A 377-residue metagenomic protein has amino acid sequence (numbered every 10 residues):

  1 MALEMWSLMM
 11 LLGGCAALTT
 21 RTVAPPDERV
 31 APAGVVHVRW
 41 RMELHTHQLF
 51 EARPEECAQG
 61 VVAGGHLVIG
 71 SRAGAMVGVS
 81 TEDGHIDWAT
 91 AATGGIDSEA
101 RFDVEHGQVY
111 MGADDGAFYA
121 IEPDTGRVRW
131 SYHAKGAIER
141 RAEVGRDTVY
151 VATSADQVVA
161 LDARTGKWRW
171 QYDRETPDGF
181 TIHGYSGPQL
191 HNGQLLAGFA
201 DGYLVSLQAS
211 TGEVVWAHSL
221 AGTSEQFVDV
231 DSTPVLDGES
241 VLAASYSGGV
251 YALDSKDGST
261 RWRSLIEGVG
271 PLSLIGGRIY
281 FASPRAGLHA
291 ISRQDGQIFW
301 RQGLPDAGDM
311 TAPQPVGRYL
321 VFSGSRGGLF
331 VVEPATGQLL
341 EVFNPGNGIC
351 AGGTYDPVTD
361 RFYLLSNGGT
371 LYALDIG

Functional and structural regions predicted by a protein language model:
L18-T19, D27-V61, I86-E105, R129-G145 (+5 more regions): Extracytoplasmic beta-rich repeat domains
S71-R72, A113, T153-S154, F199-A200 (+5 more regions): Structural signature of WD-repeat beta-propellers
S80-D83, E122-T125, D162-G166, Q208-G212 (+4 more regions): Short loop/turn segments that connect beta-strands within beta-propeller blades
A282-P284, H289, Q297, R301-V331: Loop/turn-rich, solvent-exposed surfaces of beta-rich toroidal or solenoidal domains
P345-G377: Blade-level signature of beta-propeller repeat domains, shared across WD40, Kelch, NHL, RCC1 and BNR/Asp-box propellers
